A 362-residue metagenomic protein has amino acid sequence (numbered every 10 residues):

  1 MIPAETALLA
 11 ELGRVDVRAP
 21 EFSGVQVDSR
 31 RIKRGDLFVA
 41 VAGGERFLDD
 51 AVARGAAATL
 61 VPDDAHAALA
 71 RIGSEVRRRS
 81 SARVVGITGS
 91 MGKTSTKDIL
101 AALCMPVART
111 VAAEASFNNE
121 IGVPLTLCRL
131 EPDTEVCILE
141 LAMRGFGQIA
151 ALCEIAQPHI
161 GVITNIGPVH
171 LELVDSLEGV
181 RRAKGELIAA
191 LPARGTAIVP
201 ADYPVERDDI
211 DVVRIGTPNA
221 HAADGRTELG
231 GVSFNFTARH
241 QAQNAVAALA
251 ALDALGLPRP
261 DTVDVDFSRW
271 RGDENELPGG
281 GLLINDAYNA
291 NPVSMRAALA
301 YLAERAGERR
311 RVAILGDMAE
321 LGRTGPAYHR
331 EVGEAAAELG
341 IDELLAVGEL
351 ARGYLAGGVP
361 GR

Functional and structural regions predicted by a protein language model:
M1-E75, R305-A306, E334-G353, G358-P360: N-terminal leader/targeting and accessory segments in enzymes
L9, V52, I160-L282, E308-R309 (+2 more regions): Acidic, Mg2+-coordinating active-site environments of NTP-dependent enzymes
V27-D28, A40-V41, A112-E114, L139-E140 (+5 more regions): Thr-Gly-centered strand-to-loop micro-motif
R31-F38, C128-C137, L302-G322: Mobile, glycine- and charge-enriched loop segments and immediately flanking short secondary-structure elements within
G35, L139-L141, V199, Q243 (+2 more regions): Active-site flanking residues adjacent to catalytic metal/cofactor-binding acidic residues
G43, S268-W270, G279, A287-G361: Active-site beta-alpha connecting loops in nucleotide-dependent enzymes
L48-D49, L69, I149, K184 (+2 more regions): Generic hydrophobic/aromatic pocket-lining and core-packing "Φ" positions
A65-A197, V205-D209, L249: Phosphate-binding loop of NTP-binding sites
